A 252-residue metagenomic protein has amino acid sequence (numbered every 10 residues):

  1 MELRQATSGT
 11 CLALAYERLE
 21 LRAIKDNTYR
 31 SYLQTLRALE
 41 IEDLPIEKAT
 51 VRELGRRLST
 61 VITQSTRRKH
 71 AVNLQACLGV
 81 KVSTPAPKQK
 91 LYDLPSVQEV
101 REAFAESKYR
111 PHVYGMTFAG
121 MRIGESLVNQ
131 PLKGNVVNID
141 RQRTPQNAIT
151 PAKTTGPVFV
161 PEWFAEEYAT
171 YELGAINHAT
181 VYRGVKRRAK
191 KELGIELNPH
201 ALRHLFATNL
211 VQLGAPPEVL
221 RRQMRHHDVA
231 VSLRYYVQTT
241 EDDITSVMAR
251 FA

Functional and structural regions predicted by a protein language model:
L3-G9, L94, M224-A249: Catalytic-site neighborhood detector that most strongly recognizes the C-terminal catalytic loop/helix of tyrosine
L3-L36, T60-S65: Short, aromatic/basic-rich helix-turn unit that serves as a nucleic-acid recognition element
T35-P87, G120-G124: N-terminal DNA-binding recognition helix of tyrosine site-specific recombinases/integrases
Q64-R68, V82-I123: Basic, Lys/Arg- and aromatic-enriched nucleic-acid-binding interface segment
L74, S126, P199-L213, L220-R221 (+1 more regions): Short, basic/aromatic-rich helical patch in the C-terminal catalytic core of site-specific tyrosine
A119, V128-E166: Conserved tyrosine-mediated DNA breakage-rejoining catalytic core shared by Y-recombinases
L132-V136, A215-Y235: Short, polar N-cap/turn motifs at the start of nucleic acid-interacting alpha helices
F159-I195, F206: Active-site/catalytic core of tyrosine-dependent DNA strand-transfer enzymes
